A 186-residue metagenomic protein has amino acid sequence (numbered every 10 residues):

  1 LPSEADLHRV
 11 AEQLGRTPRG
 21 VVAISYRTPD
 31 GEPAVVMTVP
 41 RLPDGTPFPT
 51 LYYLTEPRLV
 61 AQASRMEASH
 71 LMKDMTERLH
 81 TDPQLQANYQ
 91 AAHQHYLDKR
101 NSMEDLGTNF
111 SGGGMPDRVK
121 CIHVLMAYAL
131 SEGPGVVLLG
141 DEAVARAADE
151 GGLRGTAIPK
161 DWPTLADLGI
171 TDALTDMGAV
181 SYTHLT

Functional and structural regions predicted by a protein language model:
L1-S181: Preference for intrinsically disordered or flexible, low-complexity segments and adjacent hinge/connector residues
Y182-T186: Conserved small/polar residues in nucleotide/adenosyl-binding loops
